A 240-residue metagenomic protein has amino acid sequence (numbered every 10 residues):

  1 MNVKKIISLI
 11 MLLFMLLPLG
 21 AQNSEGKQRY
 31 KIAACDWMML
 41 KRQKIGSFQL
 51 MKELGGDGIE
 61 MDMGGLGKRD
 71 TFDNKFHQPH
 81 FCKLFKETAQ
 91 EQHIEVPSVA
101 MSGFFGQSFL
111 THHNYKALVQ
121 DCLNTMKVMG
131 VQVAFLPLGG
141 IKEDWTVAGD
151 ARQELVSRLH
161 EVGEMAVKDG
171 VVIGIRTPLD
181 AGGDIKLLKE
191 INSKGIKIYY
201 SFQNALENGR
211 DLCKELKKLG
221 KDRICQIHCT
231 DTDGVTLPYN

Functional and structural regions predicted by a protein language model:
N2-L12: Sec-dependent signal peptide recognition, specifically the positively charged N-region followed immediately by
L12-G20: Hydrophobic h-region of N-terminal signal peptides that target proteins for export in Gram-negative bacteria
Y30-D36, D57-M61, V96-M101, A134-L136 (+3 more regions): Hydrophobic faces of well-ordered beta-strands that scaffold small-molecule active sites in alpha/beta enzyme cores
L40-E53, F85, H112-T125, N208-K217: Short, acidic/polar
L40-K41, I45-F48, G67-K75, N204-N240: Gly/Pro-rich active-site loop or hairpin
K44-L66, T125-V133: Catalytic domains of carbohydrate-active enzymes, especially glycoside hydrolases
E60-K86, L138-T146: Glycine-rich, proline-tolerant flexible connector loops at the mouths of alpha/beta enzymes
Q90-Q92, F105-I198: Active-site acidic/histidine proton-transfer and metal-coordination neighborhood in alpha/beta enzyme cores
